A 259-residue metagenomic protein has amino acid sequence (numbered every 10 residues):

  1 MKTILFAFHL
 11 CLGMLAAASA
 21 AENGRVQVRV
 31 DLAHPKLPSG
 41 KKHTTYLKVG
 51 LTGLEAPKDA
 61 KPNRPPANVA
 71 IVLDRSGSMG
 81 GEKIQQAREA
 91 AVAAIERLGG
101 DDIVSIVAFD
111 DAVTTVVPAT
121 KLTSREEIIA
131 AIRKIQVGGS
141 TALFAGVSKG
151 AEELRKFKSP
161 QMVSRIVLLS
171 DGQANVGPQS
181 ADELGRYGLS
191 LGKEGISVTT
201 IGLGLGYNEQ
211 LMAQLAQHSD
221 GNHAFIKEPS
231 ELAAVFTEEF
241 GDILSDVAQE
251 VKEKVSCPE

Functional and structural regions predicted by a protein language model:
K2-A16: Bacterial N-terminal signal peptides
A16-E22: Boundary at the C-terminal end of the N-terminal hydrophobic targeting segment
E22-G24, V28-K254: Exposed acidic/Ser/Thr-rich ligand/metal-binding surfaces
P258-E259: Short, intrinsically disordered, charge-balanced linker/junction segments flanking boundaries in proteins
